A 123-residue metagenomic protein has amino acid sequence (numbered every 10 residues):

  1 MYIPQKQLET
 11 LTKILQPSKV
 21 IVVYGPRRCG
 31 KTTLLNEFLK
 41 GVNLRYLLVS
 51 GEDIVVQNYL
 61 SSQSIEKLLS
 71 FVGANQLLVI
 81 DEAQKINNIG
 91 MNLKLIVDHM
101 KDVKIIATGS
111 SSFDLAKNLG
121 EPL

Functional and structural regions predicted by a protein language model:
M1-L123: Phosphate-binding site recognition
